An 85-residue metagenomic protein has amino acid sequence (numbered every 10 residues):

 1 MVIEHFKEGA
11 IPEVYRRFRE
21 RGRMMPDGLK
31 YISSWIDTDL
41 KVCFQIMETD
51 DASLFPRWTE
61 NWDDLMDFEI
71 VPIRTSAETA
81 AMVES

Functional and structural regions predicted by a protein language model:
M1-V42, D50-L54, R74-S85: Short S/T/G/P-rich N-terminal loop/turn motif that feeds into the first structured element of a domain
A10-I11, D64-M66: A short local loop/turn or secondary-structure capping micro-motif enriched for an aromatic residue
P26, W62-L65: Short, well-ordered coil/turn elements that cap or connect secondary structure elements
E48-T49, N61: Conserved catalytic core of Hanks-type protein kinase domains
F55-W62: Short, electropositive alpha-helical surface patch
L65-S76: Conserved short beta-strand edge segments in small beta-sheet-based binding/regulatory domains
